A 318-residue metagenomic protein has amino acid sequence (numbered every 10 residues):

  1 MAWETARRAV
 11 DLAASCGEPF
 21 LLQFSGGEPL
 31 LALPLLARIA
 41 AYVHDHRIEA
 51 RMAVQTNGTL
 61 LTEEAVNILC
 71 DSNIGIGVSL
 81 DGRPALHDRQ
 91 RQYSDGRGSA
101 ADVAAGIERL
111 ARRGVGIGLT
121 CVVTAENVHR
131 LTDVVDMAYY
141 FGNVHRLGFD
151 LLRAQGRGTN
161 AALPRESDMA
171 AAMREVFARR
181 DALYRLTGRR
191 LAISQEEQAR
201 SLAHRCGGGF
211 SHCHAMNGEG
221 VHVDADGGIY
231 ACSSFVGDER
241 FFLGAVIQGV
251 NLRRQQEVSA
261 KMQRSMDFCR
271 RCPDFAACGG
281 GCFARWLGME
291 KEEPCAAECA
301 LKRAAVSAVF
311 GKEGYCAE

Functional and structural regions predicted by a protein language model:
W3-S25, A32-L152: Radical SAM/AdoMet-radical enzyme domain recognition
F20, N217, F268: Exposed loop/turn and edge beta-strand positions of beta-sandwich/beta-sheet ligand-binding modules
P29, T59-L60, R83, T124-A125 (+5 more regions): Short, solvent-exposed loop/turn segments at secondary-structure junctions
Q90-A104, E108-H212, M216, D226: Radical SAM enzyme [4Fe-4S]-AdoMet core and its adjacent flexible, acidic and glycine-rich loops/tails across
D168-A203, I229, S233-G279: C-terminal accessory region of radical SAM enzymes
D226, R240, R264-E318: Radical SAM enzyme core and accessory elements
